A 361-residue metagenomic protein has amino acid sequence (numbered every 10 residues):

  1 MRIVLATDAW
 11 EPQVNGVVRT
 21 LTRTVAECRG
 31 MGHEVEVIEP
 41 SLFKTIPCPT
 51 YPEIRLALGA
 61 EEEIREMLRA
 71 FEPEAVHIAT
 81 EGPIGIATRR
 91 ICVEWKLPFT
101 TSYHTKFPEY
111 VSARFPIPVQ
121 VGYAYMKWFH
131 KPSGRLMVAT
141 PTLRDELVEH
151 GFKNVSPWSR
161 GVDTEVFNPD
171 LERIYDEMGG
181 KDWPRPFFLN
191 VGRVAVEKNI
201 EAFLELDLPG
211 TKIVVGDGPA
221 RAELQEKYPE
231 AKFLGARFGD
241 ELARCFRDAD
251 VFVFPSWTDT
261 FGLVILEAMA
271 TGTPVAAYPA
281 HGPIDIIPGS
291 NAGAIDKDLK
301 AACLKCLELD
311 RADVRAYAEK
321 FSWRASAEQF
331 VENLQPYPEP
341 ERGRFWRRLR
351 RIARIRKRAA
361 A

Functional and structural regions predicted by a protein language model:
L68, H130, R244-A249, F330: Short alpha-helical donor nucleotide-sugar binding micro-motif in glycosyltransferases
P98-T100, E109-W128: Nucleotide-sugar donor phosphate/pyrophosphate-binding loop at the beta->alpha transition of glycosyltransferases
A124-M178, W183: Donor nucleotide-sugar binding/catalytic pocket of nucleotide-sugar-dependent glycosyltransferases
R173-I174, L307-R351: A charged, aromatic-enriched C-terminal amphipathic alpha-helix characteristic of glycosyltransferases across folds
E177-I213: Conserved donor-binding/catalytic core segment of Leloir-type glycosyltransferases
A222-D240: Nucleotide-activated donor-binding/catalytic signature segment of Leloir-type glycosyltransferases, i.e., the conserved
W257: Aromatic "clamp/platform" in nucleotide-sugar-dependent glycosyltransferases that forms part of the donor/acceptor
A270, P274-A277: Short hydrophobic beta-strand element within catalytic cores of glycosyltransferases and related nucleotide-activated
